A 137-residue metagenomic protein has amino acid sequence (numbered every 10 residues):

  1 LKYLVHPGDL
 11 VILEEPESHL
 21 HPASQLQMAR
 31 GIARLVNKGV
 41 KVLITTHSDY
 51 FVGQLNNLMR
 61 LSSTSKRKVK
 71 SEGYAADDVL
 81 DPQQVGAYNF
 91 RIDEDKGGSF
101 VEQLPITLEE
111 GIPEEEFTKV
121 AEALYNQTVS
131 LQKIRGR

Functional and structural regions predicted by a protein language model:
L1-Q127, K133: Switch/communication elements of ASCE P-loop NTPase nucleotide-binding domains
